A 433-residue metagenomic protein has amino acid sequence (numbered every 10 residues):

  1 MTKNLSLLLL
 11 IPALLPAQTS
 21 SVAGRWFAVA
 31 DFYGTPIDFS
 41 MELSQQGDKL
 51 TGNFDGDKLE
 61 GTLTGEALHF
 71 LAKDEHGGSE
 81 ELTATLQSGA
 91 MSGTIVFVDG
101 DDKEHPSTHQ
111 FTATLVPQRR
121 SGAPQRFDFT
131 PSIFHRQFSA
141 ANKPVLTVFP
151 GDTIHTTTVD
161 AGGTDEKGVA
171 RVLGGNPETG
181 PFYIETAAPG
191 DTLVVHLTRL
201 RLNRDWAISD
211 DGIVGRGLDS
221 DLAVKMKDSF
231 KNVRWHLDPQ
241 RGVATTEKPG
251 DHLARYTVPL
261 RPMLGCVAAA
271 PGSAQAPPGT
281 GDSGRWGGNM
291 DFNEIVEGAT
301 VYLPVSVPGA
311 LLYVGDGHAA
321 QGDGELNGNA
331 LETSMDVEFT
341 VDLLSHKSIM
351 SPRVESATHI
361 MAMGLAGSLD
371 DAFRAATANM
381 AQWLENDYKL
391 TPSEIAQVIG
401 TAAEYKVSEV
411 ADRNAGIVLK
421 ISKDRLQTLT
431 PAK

Functional and structural regions predicted by a protein language model:
S6-P16: Bacterial N-terminal signal peptides
Q18-S88, S92-S107: Central antiparallel beta-sheet cores of small beta-barrel/beta-sandwich binding domains
A30, A72, I95, T158 (+2 more regions): Conserved "cap/hinge" positions at secondary-structure junctions
R120-A170: N-terminal, Lys/Arg-enriched amphipathic/low-complexity engagement segments that precede the first folded domain
T130-S139, R171-E178, P278-W286: Short, structured beta-strand/loop micro-motifs enriched in basic residues and often containing a Trp
V148, I184-A187, I295: Short, well-ordered loop/turn sites that connect or cap secondary structure elements
T192-S345, A378, E385, S393 (+2 more regions): Glycine-rich anion/phosphate-binding loop at the beta-strand->alpha-helix junction
S351-S368, A372-M380: Extended amphipathic ligand-handling, pore-lining, and cofactor/metal-binding catalytic surfaces
